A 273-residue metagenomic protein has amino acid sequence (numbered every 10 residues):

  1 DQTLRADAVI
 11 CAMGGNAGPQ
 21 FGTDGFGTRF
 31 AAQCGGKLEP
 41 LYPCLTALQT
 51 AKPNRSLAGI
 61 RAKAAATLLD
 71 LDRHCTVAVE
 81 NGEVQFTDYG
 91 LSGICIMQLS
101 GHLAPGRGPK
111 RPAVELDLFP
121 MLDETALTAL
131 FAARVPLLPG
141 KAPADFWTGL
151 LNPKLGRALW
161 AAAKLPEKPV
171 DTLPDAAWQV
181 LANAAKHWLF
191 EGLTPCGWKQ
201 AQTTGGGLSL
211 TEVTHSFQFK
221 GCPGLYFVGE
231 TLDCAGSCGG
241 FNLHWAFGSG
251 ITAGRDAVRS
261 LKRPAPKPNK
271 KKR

Functional and structural regions predicted by a protein language model:
D1-A8, N152, G156: Feature captures the FAD/FMN-dependent oxidoreductase FAD-binding
T3-Q20, A31-A32, E83-Y89, L225-F227 (+1 more regions): Short hydrophobic core segments
A8-N54: Glycine-rich loop(s) and the adjacent beta-strand/alpha-helix scaffold that form part
I10, G93-I94, P109, M121-D123 (+4 more regions): Catalytic, metal-anchored helix/loop core of enzyme active sites in primary metabolism
G15-C34, C234-R263: A conserved FAD-binding loop/helix module that cradles the flavin
G36-Y42, T46-T172: An anion/pyrophosphate-binding glycine-rich loop and adjacent beta-alpha core in soluble alpha-beta enzymes
G156-A235: A glycine-rich dinucleotide-binding beta-alpha-beta segment and adjacent secondary-structure elements that constitute
K262-R273: Short Lys/Arg-rich cationic patches that frequently serve as NLS/NoLS or arginine-rich RNA/DNA-binding motifs
